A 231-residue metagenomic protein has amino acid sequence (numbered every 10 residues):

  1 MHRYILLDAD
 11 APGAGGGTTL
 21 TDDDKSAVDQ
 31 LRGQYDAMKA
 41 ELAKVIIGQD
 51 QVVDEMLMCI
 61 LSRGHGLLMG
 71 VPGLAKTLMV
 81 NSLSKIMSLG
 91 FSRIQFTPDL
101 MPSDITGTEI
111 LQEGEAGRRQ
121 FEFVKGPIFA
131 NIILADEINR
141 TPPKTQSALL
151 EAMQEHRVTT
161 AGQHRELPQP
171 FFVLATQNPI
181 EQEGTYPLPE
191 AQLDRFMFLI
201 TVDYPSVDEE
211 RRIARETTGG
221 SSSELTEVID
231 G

Functional and structural regions predicted by a protein language model:
Y4-E41: Conserved ASCE P-loop NTPase core motifs with emphasis on AAA+ ATPases
A27-L74: Pre-Walker A (pre-P-loop) alpha-helix and adjacent loop at the N terminus of AAA/AAA+ ATPase modules, a conserved
E55-M58, Q112-L134: Conserved alpha-helical scaffold flanking the Walker A/P-loop in AAA+ ATPase domains
I60-P98: Walker A/P-loop
G66, I133, F171: Conserved beta-strand position immediately N-terminal to the Walker
V71, I105, T176: P-loop (Walker A) phosphate-binding loop of NTP-binding proteins
Q112-R118, T141-T145, M153-I229: Canonical AAA+ ATPase core
D136-E137, A148: Walker B catalytic acidic pair
